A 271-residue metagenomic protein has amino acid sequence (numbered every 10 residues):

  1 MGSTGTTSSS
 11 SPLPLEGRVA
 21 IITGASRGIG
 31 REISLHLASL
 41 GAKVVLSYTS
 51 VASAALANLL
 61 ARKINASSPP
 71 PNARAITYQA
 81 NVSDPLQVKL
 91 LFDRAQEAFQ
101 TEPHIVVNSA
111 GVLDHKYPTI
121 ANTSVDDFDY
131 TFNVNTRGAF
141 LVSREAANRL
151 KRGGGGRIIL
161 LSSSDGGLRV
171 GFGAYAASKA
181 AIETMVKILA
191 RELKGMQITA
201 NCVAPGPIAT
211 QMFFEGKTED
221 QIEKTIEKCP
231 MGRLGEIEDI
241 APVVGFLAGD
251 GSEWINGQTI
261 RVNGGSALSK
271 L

Functional and structural regions predicted by a protein language model:
S3-S11, Y117, G245, N256-L271: Short C-terminal tail/terminal secondary-structure segment of NAD(P)H-dependent dehydrogenase/reductase domains
V19, S26-R27: Conserved glycine-rich cofactor-binding loop
L40-L59: Conserved glycine-rich Rossmann-like NAD(P)H-binding loop of the short-chain dehydrogenase/reductase
K89, V112-D129, G171-A174, M212-K217: Conserved mid-core segment of classical short-chain dehydrogenase/reductases
H104, A121-F140, I159, I182 (+1 more regions): Catalytic Tyr-X3-Lys loop
V112-L113, R157-A181, V186-G195, P207-I208: Catalytic loop of short-chain dehydrogenase/reductase
N148, R191-E192, E253: Alpha-helical segment proximal to the catalytic Tyr-Lys
G155, K194-T199, I255-G257: Short, small/polar-rich loop/turn modules that mediate ligand/substrate recognition or access, typified
